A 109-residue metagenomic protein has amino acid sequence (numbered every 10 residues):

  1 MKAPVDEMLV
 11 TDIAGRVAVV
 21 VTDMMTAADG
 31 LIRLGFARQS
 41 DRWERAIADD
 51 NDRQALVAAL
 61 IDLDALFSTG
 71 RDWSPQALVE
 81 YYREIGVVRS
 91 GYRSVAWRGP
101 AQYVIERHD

Functional and structural regions predicted by a protein language model:
M1-D109: Accessory DNA-engaging acidic/polar modules
